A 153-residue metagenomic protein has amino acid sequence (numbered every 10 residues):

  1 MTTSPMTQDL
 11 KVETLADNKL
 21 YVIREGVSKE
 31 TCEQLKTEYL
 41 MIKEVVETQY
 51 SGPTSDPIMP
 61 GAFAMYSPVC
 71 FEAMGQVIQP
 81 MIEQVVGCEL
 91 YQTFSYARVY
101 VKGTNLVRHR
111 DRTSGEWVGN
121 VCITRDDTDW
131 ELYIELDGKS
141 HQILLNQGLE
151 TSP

Functional and structural regions predicted by a protein language model:
M1-V86: Non-heme Fe(II)/2-oxoglutarate
K19-L20, F94, E116, E131: A residue-level signal for beta-strand positions that form part of recognition/binding surfaces within mature
Y39, V77, Q92, T151-P153: Solvent-exposed, well-ordered amphipathic alpha-helical segments that flank/support binding or catalytic loops
K43, E89-L90, N105, D127: Secondary-structure boundary/capping signal
V77-M81, Y96, V118: Generic beta-strand or strand-like secondary-structure segments
V86-Y96: A short coil-to-beta-strand element that immediately follows conserved catalytic motifs
Y100-P153: Catalytic core of non-heme Fe(II) oxygenases with the double-stranded beta-helix
